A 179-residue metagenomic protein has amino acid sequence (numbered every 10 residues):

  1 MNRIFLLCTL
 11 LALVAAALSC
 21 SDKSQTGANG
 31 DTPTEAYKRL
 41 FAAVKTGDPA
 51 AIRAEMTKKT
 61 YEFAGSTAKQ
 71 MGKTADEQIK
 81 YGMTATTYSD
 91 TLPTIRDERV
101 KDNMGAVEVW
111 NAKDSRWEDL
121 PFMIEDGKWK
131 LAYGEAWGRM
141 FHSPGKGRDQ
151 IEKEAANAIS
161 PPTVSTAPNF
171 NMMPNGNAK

Functional and structural regions predicted by a protein language model:
M1-C8: Bacterial N-terminal signal peptides that target proteins for export
L11-A12: Repetitive helical segments and hydrophobic/amphipathic motifs
A16-S19: C-terminal motif of bacterial Sec signal peptides marking the signal peptidase cleavage site
S21-K23: Bacterial signal peptide processing site
A28, T34-R39, V44-D102: Short solvent-exposed beta->alpha transition segments
M56-K59, A68, R99, W110-K113 (+2 more regions): A mature extracytoplasmic/lumenal domain signature
L92, W117-D119: Well-ordered beta-strand positions in beta-sheet-rich domains
M104-A106, K113-R116, E125, L131-K179: Low-complexity, intrinsically disordered terminal/linker segments enriched in charged and Gly/Pro repeats
